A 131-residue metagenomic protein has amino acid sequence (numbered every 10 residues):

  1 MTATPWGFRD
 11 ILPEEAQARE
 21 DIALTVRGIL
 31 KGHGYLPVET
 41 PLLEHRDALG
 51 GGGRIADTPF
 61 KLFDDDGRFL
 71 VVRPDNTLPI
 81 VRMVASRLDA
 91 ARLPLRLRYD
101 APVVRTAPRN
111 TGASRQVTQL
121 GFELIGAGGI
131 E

Functional and structural regions predicted by a protein language model:
M1-E131: TRNA-recognition modules of translation machinery and tRNA-sensing kinases, especially anticodon-binding
